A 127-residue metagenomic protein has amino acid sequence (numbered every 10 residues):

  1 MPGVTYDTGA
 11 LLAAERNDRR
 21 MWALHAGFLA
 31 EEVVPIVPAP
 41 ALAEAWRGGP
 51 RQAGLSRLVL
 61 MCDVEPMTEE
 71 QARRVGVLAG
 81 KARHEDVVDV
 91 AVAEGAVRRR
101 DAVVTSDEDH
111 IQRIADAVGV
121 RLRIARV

Functional and structural regions predicted by a protein language model:
M1-V37, W46-C62, G119: Short, well-structured N-terminal submotif of metal-dependent ribonuclease cores
A10-L11, A41-L42, Q71, A91-V92 (+1 more regions): Alpha-helix capping/helix-boundary segments
I36, E65, R123-A125: General small-molecule cofactor/ligand-binding pocket signal
V37, P66, V87, T105-S106: Short beta-strand scaffold positions
E44, G54, R74, R113-I114: Phosphate- and divalent-cation-binding pockets in alpha/beta enzyme and binding domains that engage nucleotide-derived
A45, D86-A102: Acidic, metal-associated active-site segment
C62-A82, E94, E108: Acidic catalytic patch
V97-V127: Acidic, PIN/NYN-like endoribonuclease modules and their adjacent C-terminal/linker elements
